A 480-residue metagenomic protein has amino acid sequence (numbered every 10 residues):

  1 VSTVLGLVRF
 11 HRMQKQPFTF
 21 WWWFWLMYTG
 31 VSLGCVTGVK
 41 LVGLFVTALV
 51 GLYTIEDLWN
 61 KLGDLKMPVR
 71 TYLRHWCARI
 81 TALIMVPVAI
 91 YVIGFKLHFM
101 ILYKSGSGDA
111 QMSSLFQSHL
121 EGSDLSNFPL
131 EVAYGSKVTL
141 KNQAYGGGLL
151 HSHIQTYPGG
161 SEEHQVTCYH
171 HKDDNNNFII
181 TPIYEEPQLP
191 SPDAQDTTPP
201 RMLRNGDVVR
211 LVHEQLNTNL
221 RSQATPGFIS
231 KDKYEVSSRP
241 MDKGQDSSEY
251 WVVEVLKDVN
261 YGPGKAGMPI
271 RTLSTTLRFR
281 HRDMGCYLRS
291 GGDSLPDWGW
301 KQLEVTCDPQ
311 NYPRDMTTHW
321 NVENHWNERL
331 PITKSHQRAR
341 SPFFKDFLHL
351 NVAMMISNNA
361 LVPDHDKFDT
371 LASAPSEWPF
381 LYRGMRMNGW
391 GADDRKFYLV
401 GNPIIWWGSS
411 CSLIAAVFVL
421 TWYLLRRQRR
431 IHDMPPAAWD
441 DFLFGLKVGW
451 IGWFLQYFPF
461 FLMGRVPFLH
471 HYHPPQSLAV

Functional and structural regions predicted by a protein language model:
V1, F45, P467-V480: Hydrophobic/aromatic-rich transmembrane helices and adjacent perimembrane loops
T3-F24, I55-N60: Membrane-interface transmembrane helices that cradle and orient dolichyl/undecaprenyl
T19-K40: Membrane-interface alpha helices of multi-pass inner-membrane proteins
S32, L65-L97: Hydrophobic alpha-helical membrane-interfacial segments at the cytosolic entry of transmembrane helices
T37, W453-P467: Transmembrane-helix signature of polytopic, lipid-linked glycan biosynthesis machinery
V42-D57: Transmembrane-embedded, aromatic-rich helix segments that form part of the hydrophobic channel/pocket engaging
F99-F347: Lectin-like carbohydrate-binding module/patch detector with strong preference for beta-trefoil
T370-S373, M385-K447: Membrane-interface anchor segments at the N-terminal boundary of transmembrane helices in multi-pass membrane enzymes
